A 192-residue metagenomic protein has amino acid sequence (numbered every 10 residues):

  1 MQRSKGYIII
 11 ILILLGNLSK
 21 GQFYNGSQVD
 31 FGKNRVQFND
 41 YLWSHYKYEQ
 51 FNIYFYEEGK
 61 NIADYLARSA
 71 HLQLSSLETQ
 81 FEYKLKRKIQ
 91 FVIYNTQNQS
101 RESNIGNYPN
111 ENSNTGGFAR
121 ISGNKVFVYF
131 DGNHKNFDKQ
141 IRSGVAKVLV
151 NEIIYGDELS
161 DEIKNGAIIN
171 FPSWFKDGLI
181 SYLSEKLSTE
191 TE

Functional and structural regions predicted by a protein language model:
M1-S27: Bacterial Sec-dependent N-terminal signal peptides
I11, N61, T189-T191: Amphipathic, positively biased hydrophobic alpha-helical segments used for protein targeting and membrane insertion
G21-P172: Juxtacatalytic substrate-recognition/specificity segment
Y182-E192: Short helix/loop segments within enzyme catalytic domains that coordinate or immediately flank catalytic cofactors
